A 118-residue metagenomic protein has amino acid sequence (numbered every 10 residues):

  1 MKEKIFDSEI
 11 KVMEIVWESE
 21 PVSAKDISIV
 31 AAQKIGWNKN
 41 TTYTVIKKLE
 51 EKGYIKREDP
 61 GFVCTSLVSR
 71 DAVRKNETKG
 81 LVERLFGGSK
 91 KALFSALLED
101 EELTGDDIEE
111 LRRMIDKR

Functional and structural regions predicted by a protein language model:
E3-S8, P60-K79: Short, cationic-aromatic polyanion-contact patches
I5-S8, P21, G87: Short helix-coil-helix linker/hinge
D7-I15, A92: Pre-recognition alpha-helix immediately N-terminal to the DNA-recognition helix within helix-turn-helix or winged-helix
I15-S23: Short capping segments at the starts of secondary-structure elements
V22-A31: Short acidic, hydrophobic short linear motifs in intrinsically disordered regions
Y43-K47: Short, hydrophobic-biased segments on the C-terminal half of alpha helices that form "recognition helices"
G53: Glycine-centered, phosphate/nucleic-acid-interacting loop/turn motifs that mediate DNA/RNA or nucleotide
K79-K117: Amphipathic alpha-helical dimerization/coiled-coil segments that flank or bridge DNA-binding/regulatory modules
